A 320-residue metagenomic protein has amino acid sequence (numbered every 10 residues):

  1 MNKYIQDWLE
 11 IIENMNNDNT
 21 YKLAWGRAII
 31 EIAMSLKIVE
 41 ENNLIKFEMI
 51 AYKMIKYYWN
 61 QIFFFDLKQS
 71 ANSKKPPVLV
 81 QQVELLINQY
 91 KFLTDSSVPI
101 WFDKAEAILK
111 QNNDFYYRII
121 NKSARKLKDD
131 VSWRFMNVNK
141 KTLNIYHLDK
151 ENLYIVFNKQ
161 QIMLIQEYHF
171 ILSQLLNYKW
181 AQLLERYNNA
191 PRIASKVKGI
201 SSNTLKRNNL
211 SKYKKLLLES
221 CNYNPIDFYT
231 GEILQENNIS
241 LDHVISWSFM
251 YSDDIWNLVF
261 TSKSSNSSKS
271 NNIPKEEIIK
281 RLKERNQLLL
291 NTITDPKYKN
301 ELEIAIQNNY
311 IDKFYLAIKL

Functional and structural regions predicted by a protein language model:
M1-N209, K275-Q287: Mixed-charge, low-complexity interaction segments
I11-N19, L217-S220, S248-F249: Short, charged/polar micro-motifs that form catalytic or ligand-binding hotspots
N19, L23, C221-N224, N238 (+1 more regions): Conserved structured core elements
I30, M34-K37, W59, N222 (+3 more regions): Hydrophobic/aromatic-lined pockets within catalytic cores
T204-K215, L241-S246: Short Cys/His-rich Zn2+-coordinating modules
S211-Y223, Y251-D254: Short, flexible, mixed-charge glycine/proline-rich loop motifs that serve as phosphate/nucleic-acid-contacting
I226-F260, K269-R281: Histidine-centered nuclease catalytic patch
K263-L320: C-terminal structured domain segments
